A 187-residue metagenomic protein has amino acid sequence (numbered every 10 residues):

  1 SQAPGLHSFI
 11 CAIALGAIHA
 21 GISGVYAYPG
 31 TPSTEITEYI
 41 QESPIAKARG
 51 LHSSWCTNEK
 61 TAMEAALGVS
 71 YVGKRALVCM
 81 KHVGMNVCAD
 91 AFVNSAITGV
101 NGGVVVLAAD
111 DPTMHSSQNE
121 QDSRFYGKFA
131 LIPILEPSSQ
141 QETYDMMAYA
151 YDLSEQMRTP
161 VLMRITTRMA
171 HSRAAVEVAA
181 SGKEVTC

Functional and structural regions predicted by a protein language model:
S1-Q141, D145-M147, T166-R173, G182: Thiamine diphosphate
M157-C187: Conformationally flexible catalytic loops at phosphate/diphosphate-handling active centers
